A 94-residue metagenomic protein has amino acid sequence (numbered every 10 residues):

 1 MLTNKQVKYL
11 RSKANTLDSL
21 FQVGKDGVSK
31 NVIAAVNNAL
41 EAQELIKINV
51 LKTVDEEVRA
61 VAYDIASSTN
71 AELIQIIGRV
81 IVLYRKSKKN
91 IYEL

Functional and structural regions predicted by a protein language model:
L2-L94: Positively charged, polar, low-complexity stretches
